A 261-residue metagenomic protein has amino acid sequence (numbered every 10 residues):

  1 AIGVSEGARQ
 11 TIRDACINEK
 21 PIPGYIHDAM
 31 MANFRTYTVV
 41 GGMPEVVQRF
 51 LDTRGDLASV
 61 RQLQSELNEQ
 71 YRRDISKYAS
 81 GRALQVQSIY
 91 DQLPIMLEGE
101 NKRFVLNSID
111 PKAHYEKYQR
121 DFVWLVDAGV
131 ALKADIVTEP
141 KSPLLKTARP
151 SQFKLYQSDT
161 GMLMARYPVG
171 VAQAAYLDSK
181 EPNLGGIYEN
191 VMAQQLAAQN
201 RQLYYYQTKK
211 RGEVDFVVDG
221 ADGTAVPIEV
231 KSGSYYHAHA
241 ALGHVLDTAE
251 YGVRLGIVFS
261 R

Functional and structural regions predicted by a protein language model:
A1-E98: Interdomain motor-coupling "hinge/lid" segment immediately C-terminal to the ATP-binding subdomain of NTP-driven enzymes
P21, S108-I109, D178-K180: Short, contiguous strand/loop micro-motifs
G24-Y25, P111-K112, N183: Residue-level marker of alpha-helix boundaries and capping positions
H27, M31, R82, V86 (+4 more regions): A structural signal for well-ordered alpha-helical scaffolds and beta->alpha junctions
V46-V47, K102, A134: Short, hydrophobic secondary-structure boundary micro-motifs
A79-Q87, I109-K112, E116, R120-V123: Extended hydrophobic/aromatic segments used for targeting, binding, or gating
L97-I109: Short acidic, hydrophobic short linear motifs in intrinsically disordered regions
R120-R261: A cross-kingdom feature that marks ATP-driven nucleic-acid transaction machinery
